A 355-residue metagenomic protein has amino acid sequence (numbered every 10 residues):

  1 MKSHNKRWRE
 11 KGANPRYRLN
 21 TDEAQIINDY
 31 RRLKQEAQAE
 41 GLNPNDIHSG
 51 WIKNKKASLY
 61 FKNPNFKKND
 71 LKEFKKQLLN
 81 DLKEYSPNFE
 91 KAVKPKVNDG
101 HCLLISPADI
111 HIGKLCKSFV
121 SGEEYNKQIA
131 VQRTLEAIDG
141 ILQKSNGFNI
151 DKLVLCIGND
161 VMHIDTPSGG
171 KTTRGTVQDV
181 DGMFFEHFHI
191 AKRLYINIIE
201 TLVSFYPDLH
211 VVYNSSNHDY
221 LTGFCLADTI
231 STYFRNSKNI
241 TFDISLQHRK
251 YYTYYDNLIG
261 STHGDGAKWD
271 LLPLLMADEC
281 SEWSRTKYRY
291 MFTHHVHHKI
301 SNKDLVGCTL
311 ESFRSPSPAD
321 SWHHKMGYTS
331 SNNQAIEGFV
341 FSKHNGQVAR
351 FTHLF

Functional and structural regions predicted by a protein language model:
M1-S106, H111-Q128, G147-I150: Acidic, histidine-bearing metal-coordination/catalytic regions of metal-dependent phosphoesterases
N20-E23, V203, I230-N239, I244-H248 (+1 more regions): Conserved beta-sheet core of the metallophosphoesterase superfamily
N43-I52, I196-Y213, G260, F292-V296: N-terminal short leaders/motifs
E84-P95, Y195, L271-E282: Short, motif-level signal for alpha-helix interfacial/capping segments enriched in acidic residues and aromatics/proline
E90-A108, E123-I240: Core catalytic region of metal-dependent phosphoesterases/phosphodiesterases, especially metallo-beta-lactamase-like
I112, H163, H298: Short active-site segment of divalent metal-dependent hydrolases/proteases that encodes the spacing between
K117-V120, S168-G170, P273: Short coil/turn segments at secondary-structure boundaries
